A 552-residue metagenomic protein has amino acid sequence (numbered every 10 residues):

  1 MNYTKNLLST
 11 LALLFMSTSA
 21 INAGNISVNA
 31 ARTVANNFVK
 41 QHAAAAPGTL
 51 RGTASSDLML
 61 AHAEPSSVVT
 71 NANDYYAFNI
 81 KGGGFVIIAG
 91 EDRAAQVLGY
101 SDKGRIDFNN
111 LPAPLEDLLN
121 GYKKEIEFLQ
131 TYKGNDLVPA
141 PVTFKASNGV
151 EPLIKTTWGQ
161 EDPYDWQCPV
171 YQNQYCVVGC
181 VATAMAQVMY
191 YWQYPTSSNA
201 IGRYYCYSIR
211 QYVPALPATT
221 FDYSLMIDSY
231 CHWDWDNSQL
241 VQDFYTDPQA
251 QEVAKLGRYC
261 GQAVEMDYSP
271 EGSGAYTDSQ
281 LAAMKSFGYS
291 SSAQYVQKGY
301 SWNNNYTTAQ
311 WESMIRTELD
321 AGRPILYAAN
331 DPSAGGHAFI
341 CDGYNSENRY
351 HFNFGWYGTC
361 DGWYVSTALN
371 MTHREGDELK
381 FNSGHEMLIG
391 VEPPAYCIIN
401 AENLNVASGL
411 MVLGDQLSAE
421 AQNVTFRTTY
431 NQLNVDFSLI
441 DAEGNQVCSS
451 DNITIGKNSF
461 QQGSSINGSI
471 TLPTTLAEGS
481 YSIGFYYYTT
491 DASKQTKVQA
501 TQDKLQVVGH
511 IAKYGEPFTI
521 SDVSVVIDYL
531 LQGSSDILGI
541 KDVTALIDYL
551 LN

Functional and structural regions predicted by a protein language model:
G24-V69: Short, non-transmembrane alpha-helical segments in secretory-pathway proteins
L58-G82, F287-N353: Active-site-adjacent substructure of cysteine-protease-like catalytic cores
A89-G90, A95-R105, E347-T367: Catalytic Cys-His active-site segments of thiol-dependent hydrolases/isopeptidases
A94-G274, V507: Active-site-adjacent structural segments surrounding the nucleophilic cysteine of cysteine proteases and isopeptidases
A186, I511-N552: Alpha-helical segments with a strong preference for the paired helices of cellulosomal dockerin domains
E375-N423, N445, V507: Short, compositionally biased P/S/T/A/G/V-rich stretches that sit at domain boundaries
E443-G463, G468: Solvent-exposed serine/threonine-rich low-complexity stretches and specific carbohydrate-binding patches
D491-I511: Short beta-strand elements
